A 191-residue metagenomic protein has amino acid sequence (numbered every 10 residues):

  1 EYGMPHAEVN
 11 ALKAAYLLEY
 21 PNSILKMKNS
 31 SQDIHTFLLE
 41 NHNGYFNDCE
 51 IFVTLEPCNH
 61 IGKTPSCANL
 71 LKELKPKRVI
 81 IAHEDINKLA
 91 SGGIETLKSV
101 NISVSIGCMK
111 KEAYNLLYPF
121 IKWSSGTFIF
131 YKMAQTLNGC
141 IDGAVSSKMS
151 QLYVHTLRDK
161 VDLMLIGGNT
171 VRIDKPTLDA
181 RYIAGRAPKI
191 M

Functional and structural regions predicted by a protein language model:
E1-P21, K26-N29, D33, Y45-N47 (+1 more regions): Glycine/alanine-rich phosphate-binding loops at beta-alpha junctions
K28-D48, I61-M191: Zinc-dependent deaminase
